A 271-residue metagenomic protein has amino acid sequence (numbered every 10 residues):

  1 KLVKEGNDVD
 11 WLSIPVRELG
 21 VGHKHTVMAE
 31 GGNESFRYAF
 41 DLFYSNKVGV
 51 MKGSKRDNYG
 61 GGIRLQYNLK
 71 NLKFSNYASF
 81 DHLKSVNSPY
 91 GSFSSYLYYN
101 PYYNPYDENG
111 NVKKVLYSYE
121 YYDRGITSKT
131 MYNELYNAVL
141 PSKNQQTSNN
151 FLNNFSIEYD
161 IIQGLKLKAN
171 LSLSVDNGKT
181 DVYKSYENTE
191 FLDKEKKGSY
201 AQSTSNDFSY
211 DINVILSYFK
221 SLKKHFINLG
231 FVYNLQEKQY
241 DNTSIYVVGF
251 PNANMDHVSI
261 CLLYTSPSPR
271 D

Functional and structural regions predicted by a protein language model:
K1-N7, G49-S54, G60-N150, K168-S266: Surface-exposed loop/interface segments of Gram-negative outer-membrane beta-barrel transport/assembly proteins
P15-R17, K24-V50, G60-N68, S75-Y77 (+1 more regions): Predominantly transmembrane beta-strands of Gram-negative outer membrane beta-barrel pores used for transport
E18-L19, S148: A conditional alpha-helix N-cap/helix-loop micro-motif detector
G22, N33-E34, N68-L72, D160-I162 (+1 more regions): Outer-membrane beta-barrel channels and translocator barrels
N153-S156: Alpha-helical support elements that line or immediately flank enzyme active sites and cofactor-binding pockets
P267-D271: A short, hydrophobic C-terminal helix/tail in secreted or cell-surface proteins
